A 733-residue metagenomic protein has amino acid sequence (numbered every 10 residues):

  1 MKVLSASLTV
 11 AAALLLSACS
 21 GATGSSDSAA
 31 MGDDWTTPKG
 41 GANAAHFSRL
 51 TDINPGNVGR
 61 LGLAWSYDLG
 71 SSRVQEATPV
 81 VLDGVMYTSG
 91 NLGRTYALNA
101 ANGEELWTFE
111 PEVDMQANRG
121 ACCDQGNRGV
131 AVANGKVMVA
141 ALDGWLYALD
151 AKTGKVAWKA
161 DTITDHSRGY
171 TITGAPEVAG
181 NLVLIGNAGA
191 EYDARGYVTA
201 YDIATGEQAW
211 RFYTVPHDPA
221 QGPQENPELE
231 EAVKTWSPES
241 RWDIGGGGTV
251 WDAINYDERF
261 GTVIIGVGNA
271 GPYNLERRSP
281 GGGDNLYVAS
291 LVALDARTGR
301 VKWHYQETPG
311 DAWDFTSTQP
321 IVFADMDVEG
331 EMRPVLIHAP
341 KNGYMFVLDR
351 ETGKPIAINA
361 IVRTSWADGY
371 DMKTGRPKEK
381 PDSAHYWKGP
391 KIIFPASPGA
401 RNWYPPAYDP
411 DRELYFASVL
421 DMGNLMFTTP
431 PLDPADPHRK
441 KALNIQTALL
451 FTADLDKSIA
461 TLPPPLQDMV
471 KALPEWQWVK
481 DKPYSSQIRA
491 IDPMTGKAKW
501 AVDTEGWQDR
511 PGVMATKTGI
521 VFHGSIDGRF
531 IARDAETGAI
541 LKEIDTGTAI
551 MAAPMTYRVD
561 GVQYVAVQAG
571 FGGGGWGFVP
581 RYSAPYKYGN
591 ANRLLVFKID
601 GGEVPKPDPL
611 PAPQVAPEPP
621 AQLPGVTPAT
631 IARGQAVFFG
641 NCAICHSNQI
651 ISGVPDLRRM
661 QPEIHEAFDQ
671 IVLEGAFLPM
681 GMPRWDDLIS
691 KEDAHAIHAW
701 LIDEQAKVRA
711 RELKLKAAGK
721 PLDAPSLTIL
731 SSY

Functional and structural regions predicted by a protein language model:
L16-A18: C-terminal motif of bacterial Sec signal peptides marking the signal peptidase cleavage site
G24-L63, P219-L229, P377-P381, W476-W478 (+2 more regions): Blade/loop signatures of beta-propeller domains
G32-D33, T37-G40, P613-A632, F639-N641 (+1 more regions): Flexible coil segments in periplasmic/lumen-exposed cytochrome c-class electron-transfer proteins
W35-K39, V74-R94, R119-W145, G169-Y192 (+8 more regions): Repeat-blade elements of multi-bladed beta-propeller folds
Y67-T78, T108-A131, K159-A175, Y213-A253 (+9 more regions): Extracytoplasmic beta-rich repeat domains
I185-Y197, P238, I265-N285, D421-D481 (+1 more regions): Short, conserved, GDST-rich strand-edge loop motifs in beta-rich repeat architectures
P607-T630, A643-Q661: His/Cys-centered metal/cofactor-coordination and adjacent catalytic loops
V626-N648, H665-E674: Sequence/structural segment immediately N-terminal to covalent heme-attachment motifs in c-type and related
